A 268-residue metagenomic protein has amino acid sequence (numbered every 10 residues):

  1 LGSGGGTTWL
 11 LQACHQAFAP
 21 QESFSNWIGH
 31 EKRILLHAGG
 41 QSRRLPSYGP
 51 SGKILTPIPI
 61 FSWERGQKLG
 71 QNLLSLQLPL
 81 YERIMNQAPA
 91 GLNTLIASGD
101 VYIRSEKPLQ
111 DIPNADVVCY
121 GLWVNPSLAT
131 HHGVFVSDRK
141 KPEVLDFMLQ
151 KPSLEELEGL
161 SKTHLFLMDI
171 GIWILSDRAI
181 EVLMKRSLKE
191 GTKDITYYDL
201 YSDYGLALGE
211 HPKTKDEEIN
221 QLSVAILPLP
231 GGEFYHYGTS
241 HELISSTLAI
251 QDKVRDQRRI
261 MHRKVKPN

Functional and structural regions predicted by a protein language model:
L1-S3, L69: Active-site nucleophile and cofactor-binding loops and adjacent substrate-binding regions of central metabolic enzymes
S3, S42-P46, R104-S105: Short active-site-adjacent helix-start/loop capping segments
S3-S23, V117-V118, W123-S127, E155 (+2 more regions): Left-handed beta-helix
I28-E31, G49-G52, T56-T192: Conserved core of the sugar-phosphate nucleotidyltransferase
E31-S47: N-terminal nucleotide-binding beta1-loop-alpha1 segment
G40-Q41, V101, D177, S240: Conformational gate/switch positions in structured elements
R43, K53, G133, G232-Y235: Flexible, active-site-adjacent loop/turn segments at secondary-structure boundaries
